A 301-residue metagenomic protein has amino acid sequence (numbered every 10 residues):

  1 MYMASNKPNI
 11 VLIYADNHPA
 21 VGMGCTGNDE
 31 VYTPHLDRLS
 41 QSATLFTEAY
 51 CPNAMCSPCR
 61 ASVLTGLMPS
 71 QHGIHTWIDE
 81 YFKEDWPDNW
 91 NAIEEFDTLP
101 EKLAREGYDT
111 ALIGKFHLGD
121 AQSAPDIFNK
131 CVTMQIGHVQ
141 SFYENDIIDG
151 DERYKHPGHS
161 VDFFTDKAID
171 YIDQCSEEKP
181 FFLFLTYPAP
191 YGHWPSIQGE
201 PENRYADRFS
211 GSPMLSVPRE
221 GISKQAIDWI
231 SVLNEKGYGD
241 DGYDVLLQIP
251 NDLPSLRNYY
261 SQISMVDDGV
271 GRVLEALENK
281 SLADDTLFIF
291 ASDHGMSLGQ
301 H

Functional and structural regions predicted by a protein language model:
A4-P8, A15-V31, I136-H159, F163 (+2 more regions): Active-site-proximal cap/lid insertion segments
L12-I13, P19-T98, K102-A111, Q122 (+2 more regions): Active-site segment of extracytoplasmic enzymes that catalyze sulfate/phosphate-ester chemistry
L39, A121-S123, Y171-S176: A general structural signal for short secondary-structure junctions and capping/turn motifs
F116-G119: Short, polar loop motifs at secondary-structure junctions
D126-I127: Short, structured coil segments at secondary-structure junctions
